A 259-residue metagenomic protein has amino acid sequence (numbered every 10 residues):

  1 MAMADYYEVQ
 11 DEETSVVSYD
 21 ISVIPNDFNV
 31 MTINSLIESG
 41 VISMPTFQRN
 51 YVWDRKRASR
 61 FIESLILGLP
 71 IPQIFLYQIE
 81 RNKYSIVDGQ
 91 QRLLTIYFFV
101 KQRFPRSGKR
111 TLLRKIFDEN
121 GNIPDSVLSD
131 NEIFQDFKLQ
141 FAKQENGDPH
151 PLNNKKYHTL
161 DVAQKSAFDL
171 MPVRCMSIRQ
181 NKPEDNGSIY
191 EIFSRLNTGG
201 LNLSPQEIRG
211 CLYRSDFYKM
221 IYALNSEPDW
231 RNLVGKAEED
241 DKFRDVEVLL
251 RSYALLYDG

Functional and structural regions predicted by a protein language model:
A4-Y7, S15-D27, T46-D258: Basic- and aromatic-enriched surface patches that contact anionic nucleotides/nucleic acids
I33: C-terminal active-site-capping segments
I37-E38, I66: Alpha-helix boundary recognition
E38-T46: A short, surface-exposed helix-loop junction/capping segment
